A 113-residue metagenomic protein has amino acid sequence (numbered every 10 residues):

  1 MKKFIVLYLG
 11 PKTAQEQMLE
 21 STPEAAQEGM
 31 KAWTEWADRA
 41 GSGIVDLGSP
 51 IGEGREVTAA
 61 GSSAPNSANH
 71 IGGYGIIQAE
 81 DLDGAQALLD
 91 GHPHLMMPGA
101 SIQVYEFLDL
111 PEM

Functional and structural regions predicted by a protein language model:
M1-M113: Conserved, structured core segments of small domains
